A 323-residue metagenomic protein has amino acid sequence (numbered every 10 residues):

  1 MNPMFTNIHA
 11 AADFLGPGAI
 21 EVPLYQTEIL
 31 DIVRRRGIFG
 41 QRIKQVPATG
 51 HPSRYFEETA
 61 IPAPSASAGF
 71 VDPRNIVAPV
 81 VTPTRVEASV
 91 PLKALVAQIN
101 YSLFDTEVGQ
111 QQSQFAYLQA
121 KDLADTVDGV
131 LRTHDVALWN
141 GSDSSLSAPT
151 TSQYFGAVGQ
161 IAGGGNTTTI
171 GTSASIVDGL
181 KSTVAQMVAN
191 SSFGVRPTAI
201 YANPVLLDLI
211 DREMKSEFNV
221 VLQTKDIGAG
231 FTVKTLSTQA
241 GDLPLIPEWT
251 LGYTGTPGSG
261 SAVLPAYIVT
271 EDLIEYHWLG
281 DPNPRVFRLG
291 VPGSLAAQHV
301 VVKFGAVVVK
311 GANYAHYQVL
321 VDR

Functional and structural regions predicted by a protein language model:
M1-L264, V269-R323: Flexible, glycine/threonine- and acidic-rich loop/arm segments that mediate assembly and lattice contacts in viral
